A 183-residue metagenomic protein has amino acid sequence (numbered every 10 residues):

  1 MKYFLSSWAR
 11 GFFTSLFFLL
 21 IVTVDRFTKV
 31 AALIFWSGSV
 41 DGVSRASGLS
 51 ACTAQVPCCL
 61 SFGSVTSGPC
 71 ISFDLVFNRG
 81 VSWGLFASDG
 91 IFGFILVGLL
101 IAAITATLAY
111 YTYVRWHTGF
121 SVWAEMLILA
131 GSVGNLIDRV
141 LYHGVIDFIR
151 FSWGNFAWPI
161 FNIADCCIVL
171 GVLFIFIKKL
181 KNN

Functional and structural regions predicted by a protein language model:
M1-N183: Alpha-helical transmembrane bundles and membrane-interface segments of multipass inner-membrane proteins
